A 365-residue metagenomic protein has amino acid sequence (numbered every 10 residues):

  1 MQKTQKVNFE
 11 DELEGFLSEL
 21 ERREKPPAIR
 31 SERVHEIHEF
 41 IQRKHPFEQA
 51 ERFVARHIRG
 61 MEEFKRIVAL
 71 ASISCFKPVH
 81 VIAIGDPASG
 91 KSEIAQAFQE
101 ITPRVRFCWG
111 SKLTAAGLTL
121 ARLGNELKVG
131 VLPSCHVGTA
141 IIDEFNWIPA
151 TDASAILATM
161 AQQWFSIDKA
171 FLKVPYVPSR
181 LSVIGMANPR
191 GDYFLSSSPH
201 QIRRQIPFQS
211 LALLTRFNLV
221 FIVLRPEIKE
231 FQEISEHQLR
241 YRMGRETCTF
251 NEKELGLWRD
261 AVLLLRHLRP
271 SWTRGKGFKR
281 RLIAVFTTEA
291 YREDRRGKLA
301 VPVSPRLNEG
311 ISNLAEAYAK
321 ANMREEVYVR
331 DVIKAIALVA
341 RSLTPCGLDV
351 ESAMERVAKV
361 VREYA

Functional and structural regions predicted by a protein language model:
K3-H35, E39, I82-A88, A95-A97 (+5 more regions): A charged, low-hydrophobicity C-terminal interaction/regulatory region common to genome-maintenance complexes
D11-L264: Conserved ASCE/P-loop NTPase catalytic core
P46-A50, F194, V220, I228-E351: Basic, amphipathic alpha-helical bundle interface domains used for macromolecular binding and assembly
